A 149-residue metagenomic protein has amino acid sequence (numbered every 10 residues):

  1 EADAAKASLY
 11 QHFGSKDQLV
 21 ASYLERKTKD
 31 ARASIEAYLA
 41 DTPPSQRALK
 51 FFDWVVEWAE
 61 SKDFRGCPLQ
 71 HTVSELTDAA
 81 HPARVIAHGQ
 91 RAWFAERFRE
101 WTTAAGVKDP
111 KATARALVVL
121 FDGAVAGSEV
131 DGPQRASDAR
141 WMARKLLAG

Functional and structural regions predicted by a protein language model:
E1-Q18: Helix-turn-helix
F13, V20-K27: Alpha-helical DNA-contacting segments of helix-turn-helix folds
S22, A33-R65, A114-L117: Hydrophobic alpha-helical connector segments
L24, T28, R84-A92: Amphipathic, non-transmembrane alpha-helical scaffold segments
R32, L49, A92-R99, R140 (+1 more regions): An amphipathic alpha-helix signature
S61-P82: Amphipathic alpha-helical segments used for helix-helix packing
P82-G89, T103-L147: Hydrophobic/aromatic-rich alpha-helical bundle segments in the mid-to-C-terminal region
